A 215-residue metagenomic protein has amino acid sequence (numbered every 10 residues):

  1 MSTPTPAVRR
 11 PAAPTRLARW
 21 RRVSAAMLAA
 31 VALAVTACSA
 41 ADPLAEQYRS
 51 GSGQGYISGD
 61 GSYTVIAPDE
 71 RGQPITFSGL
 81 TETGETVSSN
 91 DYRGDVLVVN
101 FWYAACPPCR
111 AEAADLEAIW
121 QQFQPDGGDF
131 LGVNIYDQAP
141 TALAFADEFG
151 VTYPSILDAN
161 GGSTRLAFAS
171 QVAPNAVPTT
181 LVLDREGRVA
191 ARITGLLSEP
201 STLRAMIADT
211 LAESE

Functional and structural regions predicted by a protein language model:
M1-T76, E213-E215: N-terminal targeting signals for export/organelle localization
T36, E82-T83, R185: Short, ordered coil/turn segments that flank beta-strands lining enzyme active or ligand-binding pockets
A67-L97: A short beta-strand-turn-helix
G72-P74, Y92-G94, P125-G128, P140 (+2 more regions): Extracytoplasmic
V87-R110, L116: Short active-site neighborhood of thiol/selenol oxidoreductases, capturing the structured segment around
R110-G150, N160-A167: Structural microenvironment flanking redox-active thiols in thiol-disulfide oxidoreductases
D147-V151, A159-A212: Thiol/disulfide oxidoreductase modules built on the thioredoxin-like
